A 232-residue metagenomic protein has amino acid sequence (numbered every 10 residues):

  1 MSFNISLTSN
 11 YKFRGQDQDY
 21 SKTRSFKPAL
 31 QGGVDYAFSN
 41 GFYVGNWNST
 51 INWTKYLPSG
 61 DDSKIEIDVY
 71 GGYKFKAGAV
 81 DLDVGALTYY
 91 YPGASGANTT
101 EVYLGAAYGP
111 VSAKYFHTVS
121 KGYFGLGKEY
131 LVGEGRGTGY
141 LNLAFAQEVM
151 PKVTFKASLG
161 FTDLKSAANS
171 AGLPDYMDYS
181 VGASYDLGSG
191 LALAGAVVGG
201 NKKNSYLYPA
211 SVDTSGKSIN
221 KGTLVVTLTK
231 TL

Functional and structural regions predicted by a protein language model:
M1-N52: Short glycine/proline- and aromatic-enriched beta-strand/turn motifs that initiate or cap beta-hairpins
T8-Q18, W47-P58, G78, L87-S95 (+3 more regions): Sequence/structural signature of outer-membrane beta-barrel proteins
S9, Y36-F38, Y73-F75, A106-Y108 (+4 more regions): Residue-level signature of outer-membrane beta-barrel architecture
R24, S39-A77, L82-G96, L173 (+1 more regions): Surface-exposed loop and membrane-interface regions of Gram-negative outer-membrane beta-barrel proteins
F26-L30, S63-I67, V80, G96-V102 (+4 more regions): Residues that define the transmembrane beta-barrel architecture of outer-membrane proteins
N40-V44, G78-V84, P110-Y115, K121 (+2 more regions): Repeated loop/turn-to-beta-strand initiation elements of outer-membrane beta-barrel proteins
Y123-S158, T162: A contiguous pocket-lining binding segment that forms or flanks enzyme active sites
V181, Y185-L191, V197, G216-L232: Outer-membrane beta-barrel "beta-signal"
